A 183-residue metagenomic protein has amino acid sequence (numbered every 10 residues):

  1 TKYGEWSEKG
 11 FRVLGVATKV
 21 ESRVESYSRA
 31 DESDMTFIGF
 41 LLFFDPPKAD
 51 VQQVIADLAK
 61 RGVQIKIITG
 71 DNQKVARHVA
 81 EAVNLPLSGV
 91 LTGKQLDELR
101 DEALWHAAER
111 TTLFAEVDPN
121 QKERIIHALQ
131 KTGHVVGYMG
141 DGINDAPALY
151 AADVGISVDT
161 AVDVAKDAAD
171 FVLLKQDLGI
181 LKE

Functional and structural regions predicted by a protein language model:
T1-N144, Y150-D153: Cytosolic catalytic headpiece
N72, G142, A146, A168-F171 (+1 more regions): Generic detector of well-ordered alpha-helical packing
A103-W105, Q130, T160-E183: Non-transmembrane, extramembrane segments of multi-pass ion/lipid transporters
F114, G155-S157, F171-V172: Short, well-ordered beta-strand core segments
P147-A151, V164-D167: Short loop/helix-cap segments at secondary-structure boundaries that form the rim of catalytic
